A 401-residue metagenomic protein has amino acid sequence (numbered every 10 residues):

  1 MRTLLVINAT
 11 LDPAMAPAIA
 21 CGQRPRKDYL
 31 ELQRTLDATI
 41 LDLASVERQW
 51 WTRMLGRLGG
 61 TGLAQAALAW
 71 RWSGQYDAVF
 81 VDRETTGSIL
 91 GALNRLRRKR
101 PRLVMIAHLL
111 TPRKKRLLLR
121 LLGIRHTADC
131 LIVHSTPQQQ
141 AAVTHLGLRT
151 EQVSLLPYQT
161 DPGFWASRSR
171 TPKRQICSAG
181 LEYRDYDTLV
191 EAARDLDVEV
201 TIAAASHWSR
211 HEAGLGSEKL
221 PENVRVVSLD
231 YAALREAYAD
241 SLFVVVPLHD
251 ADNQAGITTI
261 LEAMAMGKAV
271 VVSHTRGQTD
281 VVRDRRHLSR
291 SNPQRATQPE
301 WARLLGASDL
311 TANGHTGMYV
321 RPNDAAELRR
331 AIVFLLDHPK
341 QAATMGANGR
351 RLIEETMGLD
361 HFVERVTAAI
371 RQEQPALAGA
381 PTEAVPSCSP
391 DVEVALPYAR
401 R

Functional and structural regions predicted by a protein language model:
K115, Q140, T144, P157-R174 (+2 more regions): Acidic anion/phosphate-binding donor-loop and adjacent secondary structure in glycosyltransferase catalytic cores
R168-R184, L189-T201: Conserved donor-binding/catalytic core segment of Leloir-type glycosyltransferases
A204, H211-Y238: Nucleotide-activated donor-binding/catalytic signature segment of Leloir-type glycosyltransferases, i.e., the conserved
Y231-S241, A265, R283: Short acidic alpha-helix that forms the nucleotide-activated donor recognition element in Leloir-type transferases
Y238-N253, K268-A269: Acidic donor-binding loop of glycosyltransferase active sites
V246-E262, H274-D280, D309: Nucleotide-sugar-dependent
D284-A325, F334-K340: Conserved acidic donor-binding segment of nucleotide-sugar-dependent glycosyltransferases
T316, E327-R330, F334, Q341-T356 (+2 more regions): A short, well-ordered alpha-helix in the C-terminal region of glycosyltransferases
